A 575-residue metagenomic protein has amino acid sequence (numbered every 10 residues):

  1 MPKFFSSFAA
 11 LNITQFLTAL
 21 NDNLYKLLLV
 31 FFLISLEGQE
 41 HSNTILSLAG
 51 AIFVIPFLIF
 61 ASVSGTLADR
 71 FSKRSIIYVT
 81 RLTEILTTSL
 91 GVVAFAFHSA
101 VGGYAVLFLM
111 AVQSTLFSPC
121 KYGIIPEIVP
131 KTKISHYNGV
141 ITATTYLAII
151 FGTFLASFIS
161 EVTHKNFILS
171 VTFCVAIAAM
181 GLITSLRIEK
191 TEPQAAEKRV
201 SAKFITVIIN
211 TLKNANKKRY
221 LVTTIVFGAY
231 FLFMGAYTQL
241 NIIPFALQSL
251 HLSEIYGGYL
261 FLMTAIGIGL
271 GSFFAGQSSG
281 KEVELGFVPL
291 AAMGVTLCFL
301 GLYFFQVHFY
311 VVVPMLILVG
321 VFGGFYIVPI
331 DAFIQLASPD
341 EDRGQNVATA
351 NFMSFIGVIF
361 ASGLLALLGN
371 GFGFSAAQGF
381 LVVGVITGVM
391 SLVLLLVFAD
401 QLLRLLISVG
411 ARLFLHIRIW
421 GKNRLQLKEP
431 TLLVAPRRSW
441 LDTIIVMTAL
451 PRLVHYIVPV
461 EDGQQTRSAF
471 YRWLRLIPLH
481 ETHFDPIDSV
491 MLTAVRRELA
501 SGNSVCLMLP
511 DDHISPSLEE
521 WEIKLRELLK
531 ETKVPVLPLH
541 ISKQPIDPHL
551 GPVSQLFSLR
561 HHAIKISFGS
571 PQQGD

Functional and structural regions predicted by a protein language model:
M1-F8, K190-I225: Juxtamembrane intracellular "pre-TM" segments in multi-pass secondary transporters
S6-K26, A49-A68, S72-T87, G102-E161 (+6 more regions): Substrate-agnostic recognition of the 12-TM MFS/MFS-like secondary transporter fold
L27-E37, V92-F97, F151-C174, Q248-S249 (+1 more regions): Transmembrane alpha-helix termini and helix-breaking/packing motifs in multi-pass membrane transporters
R70-E84, Q277-M293, F374: Cytoplasmic membrane-interface "Motif A"-like loop-to-helix N-cap segments of 12-TM Major Facilitator Superfamily
L82-H98, M293-V307: C-terminal ends and interior cores of transmembrane alpha-helices in multi-pass membrane transporters/permeases
G123, E127, C174-V200, L395-Q401: Helix-loop junctions on the cytosolic side of multi-pass membrane transporters, especially the intracellular loop
L427-P486: Catalytic core of membrane glycerolipid acyltransferases/transacylases, capturing the structured, soluble-facing
S468, N503-L507, D511-G574: A cross-family acyltransferase "interaction/gating" segment
